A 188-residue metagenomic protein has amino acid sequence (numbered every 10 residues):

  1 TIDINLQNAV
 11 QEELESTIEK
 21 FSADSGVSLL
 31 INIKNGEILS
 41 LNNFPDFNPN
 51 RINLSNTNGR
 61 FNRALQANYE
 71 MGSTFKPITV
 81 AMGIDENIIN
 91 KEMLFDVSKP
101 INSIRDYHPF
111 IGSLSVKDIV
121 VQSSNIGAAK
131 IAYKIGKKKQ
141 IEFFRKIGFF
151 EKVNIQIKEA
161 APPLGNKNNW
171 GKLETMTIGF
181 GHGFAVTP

Functional and structural regions predicted by a protein language model:
T1-G26: Conserved, well-ordered alpha-helix/loop/beta-strand core segments that scaffold catalytic motifs
I2, G26-S73, I78-P188: Beta-lactam-recognizing serine transpeptidase/beta-lactamase-like catalytic domain environment
